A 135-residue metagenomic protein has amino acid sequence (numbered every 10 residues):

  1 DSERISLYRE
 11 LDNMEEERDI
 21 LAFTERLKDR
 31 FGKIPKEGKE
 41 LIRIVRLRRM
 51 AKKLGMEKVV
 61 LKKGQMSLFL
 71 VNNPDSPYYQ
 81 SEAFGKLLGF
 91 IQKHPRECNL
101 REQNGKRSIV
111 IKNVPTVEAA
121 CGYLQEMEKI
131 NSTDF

Functional and structural regions predicted by a protein language model:
D1-F135: Accessory helical-bundle/CTD segments and flexible terminal tails appended to RecA-like ATPase motors
